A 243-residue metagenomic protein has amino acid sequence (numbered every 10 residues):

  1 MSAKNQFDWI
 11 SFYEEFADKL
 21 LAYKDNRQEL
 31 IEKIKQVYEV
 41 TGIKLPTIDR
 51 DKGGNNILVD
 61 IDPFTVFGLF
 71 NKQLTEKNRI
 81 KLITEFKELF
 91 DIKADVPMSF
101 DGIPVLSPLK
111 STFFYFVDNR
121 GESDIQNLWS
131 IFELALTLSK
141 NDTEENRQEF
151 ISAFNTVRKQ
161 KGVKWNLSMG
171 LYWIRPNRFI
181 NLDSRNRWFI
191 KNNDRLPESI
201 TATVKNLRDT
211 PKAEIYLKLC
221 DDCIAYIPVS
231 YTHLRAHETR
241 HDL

Functional and structural regions predicted by a protein language model:
S2-F16, Y23: Non-catalytic protein-protein interaction scaffold segments in large eukaryotic complex-forming proteins
Q36-N55, D60-D91, K140-K161: Extended, structured, electrostatic nucleic-acid-contact surfaces
E76-Q126: HhH-family (HhH-GPD) DNA N-glycosylase catalytic core used in base-excision repair
P108-G162: Helix-hairpin-helix/helix-loop-helix acidic hairpins
F150-K191: Catalytic DNA-binding helix-loop module of base-excision-repair DNA glycosylases/AP lyases
S184-K205: C-terminal end-helix/capping segment
V204-C223: Extended charged low-complexity segments that act as oligomerization/scaffolding linkers
T232-T239: Conserved small/polar residues in nucleotide/adenosyl-binding loops
